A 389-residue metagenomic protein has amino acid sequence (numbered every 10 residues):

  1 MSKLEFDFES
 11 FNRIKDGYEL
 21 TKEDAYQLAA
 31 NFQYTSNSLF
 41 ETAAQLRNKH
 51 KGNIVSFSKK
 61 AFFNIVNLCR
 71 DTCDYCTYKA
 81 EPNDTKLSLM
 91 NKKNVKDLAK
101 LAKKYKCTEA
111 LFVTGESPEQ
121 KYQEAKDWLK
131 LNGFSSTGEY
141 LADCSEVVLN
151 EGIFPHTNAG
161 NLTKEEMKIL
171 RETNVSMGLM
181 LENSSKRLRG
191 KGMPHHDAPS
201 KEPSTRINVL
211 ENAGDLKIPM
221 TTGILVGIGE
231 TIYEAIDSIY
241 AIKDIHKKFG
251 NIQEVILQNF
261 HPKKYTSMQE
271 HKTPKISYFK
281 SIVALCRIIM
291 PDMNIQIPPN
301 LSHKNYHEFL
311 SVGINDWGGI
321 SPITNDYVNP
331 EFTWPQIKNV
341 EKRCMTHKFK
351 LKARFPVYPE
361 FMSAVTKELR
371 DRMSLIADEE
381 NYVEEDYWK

Functional and structural regions predicted by a protein language model:
M1-Y34, K96, I232, I236-K389: Auxiliary Fe-S-binding modules of radical SAM enzymes
D16, Y34, Q45-G52, Y78 (+9 more regions): Generic secondary-structure signature for well-ordered alpha-helical cores
G17, A43, C73, F112 (+5 more regions): Conserved, mostly hydrophobic/aromatic
F40-A80, L87-G115, S176: N-terminal pre-triad scaffold of radical SAM enzymes
E41, N67, K96, E139-A142 (+6 more regions): Residue-level marker for well-ordered alpha-helical positions
V55-A61, A110, P155-T157, M177-L179 (+5 more regions): Hydrophobic faces of well-ordered beta-strands that scaffold small-molecule active sites in alpha/beta enzyme cores
A61-F63, E116-P118, A159-T163, N183-S185 (+5 more regions): Active-site-proximal loop/turn and secondary-structure-junction residues that shape catalytic pockets, frequently
P82-K247: Conserved Radical SAM active-site core
